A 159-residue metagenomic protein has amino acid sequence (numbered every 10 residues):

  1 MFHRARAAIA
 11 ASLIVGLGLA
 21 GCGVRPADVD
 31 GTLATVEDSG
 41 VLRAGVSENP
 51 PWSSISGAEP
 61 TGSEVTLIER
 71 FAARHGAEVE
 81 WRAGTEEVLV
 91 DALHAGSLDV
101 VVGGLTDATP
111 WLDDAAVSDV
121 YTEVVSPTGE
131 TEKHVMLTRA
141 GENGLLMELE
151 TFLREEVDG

Functional and structural regions predicted by a protein language model:
M1-A10: Bacterial N-terminal signal peptides that target proteins for export
L17-G21: C-terminal motif of bacterial Sec signal peptides marking the signal peptidase cleavage site
G23, V65-H75, S126-G159: Extended ligand-binding regions for polar small-molecule ligands
V24, D28-V29, T35, R82-N143: Acidic, polar ligand-binding/catalytic clefts
V29-G104: Extracytoplasmic small-molecule ligand-binding "clamshell" domains of the periplasmic binding protein/Venus flytrap
S54-I55, W111-D113, E148: Short glycine-/acidic-enriched loop or helix-start segments at secondary-structure transitions that form or flank
A58-T61, D114-S118, T151: Short, glycine/charged-enriched secondary-structure capping and boundary segments
